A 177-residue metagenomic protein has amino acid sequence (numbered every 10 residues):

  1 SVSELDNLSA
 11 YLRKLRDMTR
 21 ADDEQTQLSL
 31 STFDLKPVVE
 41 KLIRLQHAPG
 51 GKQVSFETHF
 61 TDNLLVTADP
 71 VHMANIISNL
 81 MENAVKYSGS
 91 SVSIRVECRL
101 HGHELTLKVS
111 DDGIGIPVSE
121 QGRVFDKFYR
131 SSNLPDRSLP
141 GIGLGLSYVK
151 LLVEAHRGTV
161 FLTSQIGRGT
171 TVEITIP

Functional and structural regions predicted by a protein language model:
S1-L8: Short alpha-helical segment of the dimerization/phosphotransfer core of two-component systems
S29-T32, S55-L65: Conserved catalytic submotifs in the C-terminal HATPase_c
A84-V85: Short helix-loop "hinge" at the ATP-lid/N-box region of the Bergerat-fold HATPase_c
S91-H103: Short beta-strand/loop element within the Bergerat-fold HATPase_c
D111: Acidic ATP/Mg2+-coordinating residue in the GHKL
I116-F128: Short conserved segment of the HATPase_c
